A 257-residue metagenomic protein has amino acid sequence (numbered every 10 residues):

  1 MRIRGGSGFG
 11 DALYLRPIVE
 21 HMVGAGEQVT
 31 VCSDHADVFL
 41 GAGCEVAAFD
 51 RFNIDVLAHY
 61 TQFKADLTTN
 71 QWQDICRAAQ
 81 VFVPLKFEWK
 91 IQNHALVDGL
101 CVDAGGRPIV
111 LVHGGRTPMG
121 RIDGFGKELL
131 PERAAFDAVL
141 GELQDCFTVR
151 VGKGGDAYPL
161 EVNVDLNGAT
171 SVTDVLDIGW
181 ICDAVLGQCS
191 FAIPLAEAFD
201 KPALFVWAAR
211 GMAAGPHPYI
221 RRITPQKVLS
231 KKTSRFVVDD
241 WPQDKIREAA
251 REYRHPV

Functional and structural regions predicted by a protein language model:
M1-V257: Catalytic machinery of carbohydrate-active enzymes, primarily nucleotide-sugar-dependent glycosyltransferases
